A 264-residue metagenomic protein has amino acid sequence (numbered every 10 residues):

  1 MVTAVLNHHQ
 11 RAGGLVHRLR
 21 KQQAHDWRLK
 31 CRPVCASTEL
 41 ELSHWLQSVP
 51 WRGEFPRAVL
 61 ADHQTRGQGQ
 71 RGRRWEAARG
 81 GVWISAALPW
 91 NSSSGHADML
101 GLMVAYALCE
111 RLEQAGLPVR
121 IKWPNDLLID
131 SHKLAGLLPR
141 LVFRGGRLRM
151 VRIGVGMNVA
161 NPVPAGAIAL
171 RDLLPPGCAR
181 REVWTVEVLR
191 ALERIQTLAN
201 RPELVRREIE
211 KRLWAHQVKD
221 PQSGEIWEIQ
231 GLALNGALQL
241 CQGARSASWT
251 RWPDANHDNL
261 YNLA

Functional and structural regions predicted by a protein language model:
M1-A12, A24, N91-V119, I129-A264: Long, positively charged amphipathic alpha-helical accessory segments at protein N-termini or as interdomain linkers
M1-Q114, L232, L260-A264: N-terminal lobe of the biotin/lipoate ligase/transferase fold
